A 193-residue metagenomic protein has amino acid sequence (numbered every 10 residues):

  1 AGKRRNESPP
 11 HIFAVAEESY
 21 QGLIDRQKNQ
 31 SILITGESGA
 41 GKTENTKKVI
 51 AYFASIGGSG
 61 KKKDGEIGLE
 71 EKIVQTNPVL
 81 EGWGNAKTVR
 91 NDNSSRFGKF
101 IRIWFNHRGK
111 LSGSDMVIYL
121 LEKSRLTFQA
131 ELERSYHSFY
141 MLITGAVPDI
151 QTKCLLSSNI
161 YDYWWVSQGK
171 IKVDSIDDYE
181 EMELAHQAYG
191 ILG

Functional and structural regions predicted by a protein language model:
A1-G193: N-terminal switch/interaction subdomains of large nucleotide-dependent motors and GTPases
